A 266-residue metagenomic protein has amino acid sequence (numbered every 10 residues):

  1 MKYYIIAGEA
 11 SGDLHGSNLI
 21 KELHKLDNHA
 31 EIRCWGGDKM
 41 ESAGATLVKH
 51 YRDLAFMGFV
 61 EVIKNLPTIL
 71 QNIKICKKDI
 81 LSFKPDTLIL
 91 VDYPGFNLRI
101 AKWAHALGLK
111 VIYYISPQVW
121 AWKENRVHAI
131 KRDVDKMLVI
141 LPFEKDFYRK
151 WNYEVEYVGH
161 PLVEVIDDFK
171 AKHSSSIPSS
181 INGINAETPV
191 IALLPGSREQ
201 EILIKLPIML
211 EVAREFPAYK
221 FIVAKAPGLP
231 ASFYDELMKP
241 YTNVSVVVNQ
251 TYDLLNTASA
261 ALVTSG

Functional and structural regions predicted by a protein language model:
K2, N185-A192, Y219-K220: Charged active-site motifs of nucleotide-sugar-dependent glycosyltransferases
Y3-S180, L194-K205, E215-A218, A226-G228: Active-site and donor-binding regions of nucleotide-sugar-utilizing enzymes
K39-M40, G183, E236-P240: Short, conserved catalytic or adaptor-binding loops enriched in Gly and charged residues
F83, R132, A186, T242 (+1 more regions): Structured loop/turn residues at beta-strand edges in well-structured enzyme cores
S180, I184-E187, M209: Compositionally biased, intrinsically disordered low-complexity segments
Q200-S259: Donor-nucleotide binding loops and adjacent catalytic segments primarily of GT-B fold Leloir glycosyltransferases
S265: Glycine-rich, Lys/Arg-enriched anion-binding loops that position phosphate/diphosphate groups for phosphoryl
